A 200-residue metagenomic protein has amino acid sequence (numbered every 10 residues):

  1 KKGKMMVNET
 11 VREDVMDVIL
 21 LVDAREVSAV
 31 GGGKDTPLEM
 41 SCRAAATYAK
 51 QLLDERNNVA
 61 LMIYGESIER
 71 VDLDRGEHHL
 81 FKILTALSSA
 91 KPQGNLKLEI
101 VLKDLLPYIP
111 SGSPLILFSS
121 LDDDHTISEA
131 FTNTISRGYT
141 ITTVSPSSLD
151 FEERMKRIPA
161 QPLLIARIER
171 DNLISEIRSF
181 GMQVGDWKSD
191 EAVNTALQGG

Functional and structural regions predicted by a protein language model:
K1-D74, P114-F118, A130-N133: An amphipathic, basic-hydrophobic helix/alpha-beta surface used to engage anionic, phosphate-rich ligands or surfaces
R25, I68, G94, S148 (+1 more regions): Residue-level detector of flexible, active-site-proximal loop/helix-junction positions within diverse enzyme catalytic
S41, N95-L98, D124, A166: A conditional alpha-helix N-cap/helix-loop micro-motif detector
R75-S113: Von Willebrand factor
K103-L115, L121-G200: Von Willebrand factor type A / integrin I
